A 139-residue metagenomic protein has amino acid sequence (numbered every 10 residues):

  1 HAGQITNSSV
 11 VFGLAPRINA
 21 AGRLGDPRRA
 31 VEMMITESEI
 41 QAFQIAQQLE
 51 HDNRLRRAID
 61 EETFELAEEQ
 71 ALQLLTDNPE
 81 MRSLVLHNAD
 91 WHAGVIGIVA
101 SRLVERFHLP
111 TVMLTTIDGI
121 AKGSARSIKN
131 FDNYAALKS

Functional and structural regions predicted by a protein language model:
H1-S139: Hydrophobic helix-and-loop "lid/oligomerization" segment in the mid-to-C-terminal part of catalytic domains
